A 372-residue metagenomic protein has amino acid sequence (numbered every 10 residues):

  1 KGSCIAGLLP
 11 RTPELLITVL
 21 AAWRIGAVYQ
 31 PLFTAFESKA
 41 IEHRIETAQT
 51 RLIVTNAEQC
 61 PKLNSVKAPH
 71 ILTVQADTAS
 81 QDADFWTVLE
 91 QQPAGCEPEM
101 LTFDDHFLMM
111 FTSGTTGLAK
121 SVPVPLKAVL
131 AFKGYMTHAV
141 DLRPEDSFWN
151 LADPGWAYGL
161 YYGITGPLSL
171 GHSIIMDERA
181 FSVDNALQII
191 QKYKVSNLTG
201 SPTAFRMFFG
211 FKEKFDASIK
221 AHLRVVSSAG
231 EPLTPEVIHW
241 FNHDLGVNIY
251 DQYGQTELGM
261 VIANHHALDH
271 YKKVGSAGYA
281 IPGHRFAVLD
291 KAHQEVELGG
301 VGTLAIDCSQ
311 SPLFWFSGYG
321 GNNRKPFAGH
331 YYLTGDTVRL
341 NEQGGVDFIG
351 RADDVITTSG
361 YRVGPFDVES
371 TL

Functional and structural regions predicted by a protein language model:
K1-F36, A152-D153, R362: Conserved AMP-binding/adenylate-forming
G7, E37-E46, R51-N56, L198 (+2 more regions): AMP-binding/adenylate-forming catalytic core of the ANL superfamily
L52, E58-F103, K212: ANL superfamily adenylate-forming
T73, E90-F111, L118, D141-S147: Conserved pre-ATP/AMP-binding loop-to-beta segment of ANL
F107-A131: Conserved AMP-binding A3 loop
L130-S147, P154-N197, F211-K212: Conserved AMP-binding/adenylation subdomain of ANL enzymes
V195-G200, F209-K272, R285: Gly/Ser/Thr-rich phosphate-binding loop
E297-G299, A305-F366: Conserved ATP-binding/catalytic segment of the ANL
